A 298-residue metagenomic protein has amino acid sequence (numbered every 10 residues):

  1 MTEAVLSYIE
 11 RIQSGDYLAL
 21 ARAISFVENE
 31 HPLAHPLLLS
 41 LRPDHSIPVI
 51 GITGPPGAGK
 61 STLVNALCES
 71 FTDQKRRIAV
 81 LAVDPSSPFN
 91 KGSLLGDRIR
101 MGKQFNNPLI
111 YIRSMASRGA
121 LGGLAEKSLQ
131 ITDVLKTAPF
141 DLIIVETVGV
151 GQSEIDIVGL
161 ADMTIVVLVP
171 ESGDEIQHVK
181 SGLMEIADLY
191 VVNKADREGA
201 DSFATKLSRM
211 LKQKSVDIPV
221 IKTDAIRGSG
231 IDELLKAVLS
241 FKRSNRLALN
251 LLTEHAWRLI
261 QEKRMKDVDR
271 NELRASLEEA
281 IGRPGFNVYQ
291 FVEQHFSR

Functional and structural regions predicted by a protein language model:
E3-I50, P55-A58, L67-S153, M163 (+1 more regions): Nucleotide-state-sensitive switch-loop elements of NTP-binding domains
G59, L63, G230: Conserved glycine(s) of the Walker
R76, P108, L160-M163, E185-D188 (+1 more regions): Short glycine-/polar-rich loops that comprise or flank the Walker A/P-loop and associated switch/sensor motifs
L94, I131, D156, L160 (+5 more regions): Alpha-helical scaffold elements adjacent to nucleotide-binding pockets in ATP/GTP-utilizing enzyme cores
S114-M115, V166-V169, V191-K194, K222-T223: Conserved beta-strand segments of the P-loop GTPase G domain that flank and frequently precede/overlap
D133, T137-F140, S153-E171, S181-V191: Inter-motif core of Ras-like GTPase G domains
L189, A195-R243: Canonical P-loop GTPase G-domain recognition
K222, E233-R298: Long, well-ordered amphipathic alpha-helical subdomains in the mid-to-C-terminal portions of large enzyme subunits
